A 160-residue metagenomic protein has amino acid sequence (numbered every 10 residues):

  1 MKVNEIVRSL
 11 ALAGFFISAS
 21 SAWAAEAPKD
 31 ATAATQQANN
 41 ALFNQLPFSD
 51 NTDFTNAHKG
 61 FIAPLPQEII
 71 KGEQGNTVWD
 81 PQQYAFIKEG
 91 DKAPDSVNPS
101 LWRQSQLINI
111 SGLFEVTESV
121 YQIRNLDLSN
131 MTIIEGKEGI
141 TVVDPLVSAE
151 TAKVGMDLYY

Functional and structural regions predicted by a protein language model:
K2-W23: Gram-negative bacterial Sec-dependent N-terminal signal peptides
E5, A24, W102-R103, L126-M131: Short hydrophobic/aromatic-rich motifs at helix boundaries and adjacent loops
G14-F15, A85, L113: Intrinsic disorder/low-structure terminal segments
A25-N109: N-terminal pre-domain segments of enzymes
Q106-Y160: Conserved beta-strand hairpin/beta-sheet module of binuclear metal-dependent hydrolase folds, prominently
